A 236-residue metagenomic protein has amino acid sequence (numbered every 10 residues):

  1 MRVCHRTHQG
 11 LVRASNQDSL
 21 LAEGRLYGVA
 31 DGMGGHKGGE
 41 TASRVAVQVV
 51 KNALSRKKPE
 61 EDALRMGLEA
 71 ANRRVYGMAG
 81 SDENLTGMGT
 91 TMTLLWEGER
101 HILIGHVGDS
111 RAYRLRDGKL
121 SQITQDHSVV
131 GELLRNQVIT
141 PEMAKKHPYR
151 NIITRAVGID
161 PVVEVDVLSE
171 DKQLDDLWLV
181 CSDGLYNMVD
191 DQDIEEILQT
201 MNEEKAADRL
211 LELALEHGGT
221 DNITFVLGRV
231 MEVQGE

Functional and structural regions predicted by a protein language model:
M1-E236: PP2C/PPM-type serine/threonine phosphatase catalytic domain
